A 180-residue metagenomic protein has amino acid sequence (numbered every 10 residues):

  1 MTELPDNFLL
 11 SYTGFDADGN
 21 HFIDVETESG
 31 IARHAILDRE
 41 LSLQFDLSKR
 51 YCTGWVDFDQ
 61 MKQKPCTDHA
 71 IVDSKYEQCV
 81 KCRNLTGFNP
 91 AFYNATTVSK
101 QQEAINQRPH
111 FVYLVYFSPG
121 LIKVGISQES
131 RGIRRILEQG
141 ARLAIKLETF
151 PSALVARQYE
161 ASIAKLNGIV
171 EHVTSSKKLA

Functional and structural regions predicted by a protein language model:
M1-A180: Non-catalytic accessory segments flanking enzymatic or RNA/DNA-binding domains
